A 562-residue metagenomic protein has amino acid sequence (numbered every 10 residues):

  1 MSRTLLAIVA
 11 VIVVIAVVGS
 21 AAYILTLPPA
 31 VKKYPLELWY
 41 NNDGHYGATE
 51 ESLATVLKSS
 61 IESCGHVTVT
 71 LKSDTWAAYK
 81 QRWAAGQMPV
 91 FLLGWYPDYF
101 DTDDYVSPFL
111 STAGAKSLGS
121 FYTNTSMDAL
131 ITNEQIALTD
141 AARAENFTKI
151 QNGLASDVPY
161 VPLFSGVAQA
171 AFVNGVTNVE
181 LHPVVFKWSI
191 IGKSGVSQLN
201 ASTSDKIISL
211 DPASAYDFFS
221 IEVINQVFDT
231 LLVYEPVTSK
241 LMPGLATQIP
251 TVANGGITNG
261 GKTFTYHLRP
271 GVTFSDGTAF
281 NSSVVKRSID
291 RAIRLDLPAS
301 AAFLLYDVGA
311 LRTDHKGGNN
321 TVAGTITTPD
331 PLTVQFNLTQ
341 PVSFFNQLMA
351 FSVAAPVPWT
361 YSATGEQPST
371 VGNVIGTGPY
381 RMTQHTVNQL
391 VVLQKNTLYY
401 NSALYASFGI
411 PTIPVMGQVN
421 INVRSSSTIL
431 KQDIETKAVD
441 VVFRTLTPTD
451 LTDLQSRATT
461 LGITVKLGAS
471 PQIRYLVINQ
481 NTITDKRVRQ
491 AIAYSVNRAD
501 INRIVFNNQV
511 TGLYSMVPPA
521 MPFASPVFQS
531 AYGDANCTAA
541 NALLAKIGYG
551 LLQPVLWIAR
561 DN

Functional and structural regions predicted by a protein language model:
M1-V31, I492: Secretory targeting signatures
V17, A48-S59, K80-S209, D217-Q226 (+4 more regions): Detector for C-terminal structural segments
P35, D43-S52, Y380, G512-Y549 (+1 more regions): Structural transition elements
G44-G47, I190, N254, T258-N259 (+3 more regions): Aromatic-rich, solvent-exposed beta-strand/loop patch
T123, G166, Q394-L398, G468-A491 (+2 more regions): A bilobed periplasmic-binding-protein/Venus flytrap-type ligand-binding module shared by bacterial periplasmic
G175, K286, S300-T360, Q384-T386: Surface-exposed binding/hinge segments that line and control ligand-binding clefts or catalytic entry sites
S202-I257, I375: N-terminal lobe/hinge region of extracytoplasmic solute-binding protein
Q248-A301, Q335, D433, T484: Aromatic- and charge-enriched surface segment that lines or borders ligand/interaction sites
